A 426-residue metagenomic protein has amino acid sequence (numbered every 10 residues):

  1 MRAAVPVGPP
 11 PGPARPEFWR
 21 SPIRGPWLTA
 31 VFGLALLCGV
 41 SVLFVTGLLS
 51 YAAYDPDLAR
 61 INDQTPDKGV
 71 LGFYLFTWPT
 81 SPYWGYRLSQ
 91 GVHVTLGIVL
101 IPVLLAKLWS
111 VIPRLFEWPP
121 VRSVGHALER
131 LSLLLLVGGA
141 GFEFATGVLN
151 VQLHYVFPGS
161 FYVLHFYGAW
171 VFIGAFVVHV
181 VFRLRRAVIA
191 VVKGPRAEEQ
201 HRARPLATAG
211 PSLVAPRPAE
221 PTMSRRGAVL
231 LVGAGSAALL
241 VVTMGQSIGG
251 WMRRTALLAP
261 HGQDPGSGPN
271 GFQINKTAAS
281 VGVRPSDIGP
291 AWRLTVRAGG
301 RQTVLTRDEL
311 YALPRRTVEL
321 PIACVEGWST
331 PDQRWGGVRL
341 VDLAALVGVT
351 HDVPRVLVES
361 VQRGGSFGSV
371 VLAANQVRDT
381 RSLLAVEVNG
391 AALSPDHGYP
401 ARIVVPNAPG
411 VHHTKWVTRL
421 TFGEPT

Functional and structural regions predicted by a protein language model:
M1-G262, Y399: Membrane-embedded alpha-helical bundles that constitute the cytochrome b-like, heme-associated redox core of multi-pass
S247-R253, L257-T426: Structured, non-membrane catalytic/scaffold regions adjacent to prosthetic-group chemistry
